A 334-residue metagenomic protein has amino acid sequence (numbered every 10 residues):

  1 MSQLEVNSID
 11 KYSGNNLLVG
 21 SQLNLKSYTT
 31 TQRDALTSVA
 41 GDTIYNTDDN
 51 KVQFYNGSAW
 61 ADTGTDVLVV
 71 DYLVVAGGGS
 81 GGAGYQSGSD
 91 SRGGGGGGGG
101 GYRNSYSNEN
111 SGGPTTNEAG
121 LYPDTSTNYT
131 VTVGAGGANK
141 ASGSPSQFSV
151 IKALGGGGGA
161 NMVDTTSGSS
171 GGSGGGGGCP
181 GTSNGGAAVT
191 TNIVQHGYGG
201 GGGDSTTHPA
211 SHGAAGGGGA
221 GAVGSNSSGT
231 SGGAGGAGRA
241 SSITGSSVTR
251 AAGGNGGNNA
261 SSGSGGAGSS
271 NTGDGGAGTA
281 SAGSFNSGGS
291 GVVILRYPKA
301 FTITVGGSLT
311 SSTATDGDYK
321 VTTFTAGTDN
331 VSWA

Functional and structural regions predicted by a protein language model:
M1-Q3: Sec-dependent, cleavable N-terminal signal peptides
V6, K11, L17-G20, L25 (+7 more regions): Extracellular beta-strand solenoids
N16-T43, T47-D49: Extracellular/surface-exposed low-complexity repeats and stalk/linker segments enriched in Gly/Pro and small polar
V70-A334: Low-complexity, glycine/proline-biased repetitive segments and flexible coils/loops
